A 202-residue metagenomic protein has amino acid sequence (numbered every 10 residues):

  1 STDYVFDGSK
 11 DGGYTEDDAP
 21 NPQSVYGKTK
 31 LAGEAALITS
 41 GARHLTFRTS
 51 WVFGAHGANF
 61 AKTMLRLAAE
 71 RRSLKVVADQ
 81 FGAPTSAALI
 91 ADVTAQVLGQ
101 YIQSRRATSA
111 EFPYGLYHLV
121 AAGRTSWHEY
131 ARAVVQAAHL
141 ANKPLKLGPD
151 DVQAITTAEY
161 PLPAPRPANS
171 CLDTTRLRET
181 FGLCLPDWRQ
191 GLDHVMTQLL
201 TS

Functional and structural regions predicted by a protein language model:
Y4-F47, W51-V52: Catalytic helix-loop patch of NAD(P)-dependent Rossmann-fold dehydrogenases
S24, G82-T85, T125, L172 (+1 more regions): Residue-level signal for the nucleotide or nucleotide-sugar donor/cofactor binding architecture
A36-Q96: NAD(P)-dependent short-chain dehydrogenase/reductase
M64, T94-L98, V134, L192-L199: Hydrophobic "lid"/C-terminal helical patch of Rossmann-like NAD(P)-dependent dehydrogenase/epimerase domains
V93-T94, Q100-P161: Mid/C-terminal beta-alpha module of Rossmann-like enzyme folds, strongest in SDR-family dehydrogenases/epimerases
Q153-T174, D187: Active-site loop of classical SDR/Rossmann-like NAD(P)-dependent oxidoreductases, centered on the catalytic Tyr-X3-Lys
R176-R178, D187-S202: Amphipathic terminal alpha-helices
